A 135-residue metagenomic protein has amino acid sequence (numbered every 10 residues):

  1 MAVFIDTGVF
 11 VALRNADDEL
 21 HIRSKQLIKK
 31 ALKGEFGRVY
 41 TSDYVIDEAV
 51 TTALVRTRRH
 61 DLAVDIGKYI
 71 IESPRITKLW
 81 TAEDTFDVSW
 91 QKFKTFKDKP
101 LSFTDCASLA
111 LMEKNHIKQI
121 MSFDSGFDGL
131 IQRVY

Functional and structural regions predicted by a protein language model:
M1-Y40, V55-G67: Short, well-structured N-terminal submotif of metal-dependent ribonuclease cores
A2, L109-Y135: Acidic, PIN/NYN-like endoribonuclease modules and their adjacent C-terminal/linker elements
T7, D43, D105-C106: Conserved glycosyltransferase catalytic-site signature
F10, I46, F127-D128: A generic structural signal for short hydrophobic patches within well-formed alpha-helices
L13, A31-G34, T52-R56, S73-T77 (+1 more regions): Alpha-helix C-capping/helix-to-loop hinge sites
R38, R75-T77, Q132: Conserved beta-strand segments of alpha/beta enzyme cores
V50-T51, W90: Amphipathic alpha-helical segments within well-ordered protein domains
T77-K118: Active-site neighborhoods of divalent-metal-dependent phosphate/nucleic-acid chemistry enzymes
